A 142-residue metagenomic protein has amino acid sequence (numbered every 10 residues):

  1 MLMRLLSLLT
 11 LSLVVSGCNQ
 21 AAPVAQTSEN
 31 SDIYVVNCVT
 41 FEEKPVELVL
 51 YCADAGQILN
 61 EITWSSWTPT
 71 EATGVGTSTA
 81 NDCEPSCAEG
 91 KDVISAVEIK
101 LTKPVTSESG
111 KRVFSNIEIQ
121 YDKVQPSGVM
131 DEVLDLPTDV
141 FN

Functional and structural regions predicted by a protein language model:
M1-S16: Sec-dependent bacterial lipoprotein signal peptides
C18-A21: Bacterial signal peptide processing site
P23-C52: N-terminal export/targeting and maturation segments
V36, S66-P69, N116, K123: Intrinsically disordered, low-complexity regions enriched in small/polar residues
V49-E108: Mature extracytoplasmic domains of secretory-pathway proteins
E89-N142: Helix-rich interaction surfaces within compact, conserved domain-sized segments that mediate assembly or partner
